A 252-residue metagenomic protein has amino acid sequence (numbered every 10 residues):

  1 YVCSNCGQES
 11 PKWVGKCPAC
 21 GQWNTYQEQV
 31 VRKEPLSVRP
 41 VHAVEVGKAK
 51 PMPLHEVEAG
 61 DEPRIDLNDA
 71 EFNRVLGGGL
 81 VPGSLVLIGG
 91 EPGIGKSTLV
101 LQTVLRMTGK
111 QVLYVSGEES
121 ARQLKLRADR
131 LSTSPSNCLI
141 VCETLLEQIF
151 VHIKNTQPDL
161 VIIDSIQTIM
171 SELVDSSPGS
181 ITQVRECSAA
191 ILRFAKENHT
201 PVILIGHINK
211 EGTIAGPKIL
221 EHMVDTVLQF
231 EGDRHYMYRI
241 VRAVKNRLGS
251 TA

Functional and structural regions predicted by a protein language model:
C3-C6, C17-C20: Short cysteine-rich clusters marking metal-coordination/redox-active sites
E9-S10, N24: Cys/His-rich microdomains that often coordinate metals
P18-Q22, Y26, R32-L54, E58 (+4 more regions): Conserved P-loop NTPase
H55-A70: N-terminal pre-Walker A segment at the start of P-loop NTPase domains
V75-P82: Phosphate-binding P-loop
G83, E91-I94, L101-A190: Conserved inter-motif catalytic segment of the P-loop NTP-binding fold
I88: Hydrophobic anchor at the beta1->P-loop junction of P-loop NTPases
L192-A252: Phosphate-binding/switch region of NTP-binding enzymes
